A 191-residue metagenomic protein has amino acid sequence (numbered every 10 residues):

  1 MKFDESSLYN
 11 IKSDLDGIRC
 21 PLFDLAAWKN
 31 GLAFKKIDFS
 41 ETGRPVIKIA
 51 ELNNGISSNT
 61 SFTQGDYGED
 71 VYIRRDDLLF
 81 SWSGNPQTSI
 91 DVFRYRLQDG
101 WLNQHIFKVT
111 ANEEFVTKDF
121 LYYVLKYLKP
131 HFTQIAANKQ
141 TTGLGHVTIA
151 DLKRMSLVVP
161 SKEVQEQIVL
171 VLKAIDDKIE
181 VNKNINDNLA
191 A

Functional and structural regions predicted by a protein language model:
M1-L32, R154-V169, K173-A191: Non-catalytic DNA-recognition/assembly elements of restriction-modification systems
L15-I18, P45, D99-G100, G145: Residues that recognize and position ribonucleotide moieties
I18-K36, P45-L78: Sequence-specific dsDNA recognition surfaces
K35-T42, A136-N138: Short coil/turn segments at secondary-structure boundaries
K48-I49, Y67-K129: A short beta-sheet element
F62, F93-R96, Y123-V124, N138 (+2 more regions): "Short basic amphipathic alpha-helical interaction patches in structured regions
G100-F107, K139-V169: A short glycine-rich beta-alpha junction/loop motif
T117-D151: Short, positively charged
